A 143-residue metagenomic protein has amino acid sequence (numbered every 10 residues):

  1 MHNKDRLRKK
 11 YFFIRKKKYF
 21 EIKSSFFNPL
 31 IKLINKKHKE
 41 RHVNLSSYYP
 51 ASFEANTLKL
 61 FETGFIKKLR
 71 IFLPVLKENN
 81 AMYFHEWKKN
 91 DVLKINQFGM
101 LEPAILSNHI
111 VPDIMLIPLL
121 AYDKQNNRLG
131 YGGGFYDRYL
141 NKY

Functional and structural regions predicted by a protein language model:
M1-E102, S107-I110: N-terminal active-site beta-alpha-beta segment that forms phosphate/nucleotide-binding and substrate-recognition loops
Y83-Y143: Conserved phosphate- and dinucleotide-binding cores of soluble alpha/beta proteins, encompassing both enzyme active
